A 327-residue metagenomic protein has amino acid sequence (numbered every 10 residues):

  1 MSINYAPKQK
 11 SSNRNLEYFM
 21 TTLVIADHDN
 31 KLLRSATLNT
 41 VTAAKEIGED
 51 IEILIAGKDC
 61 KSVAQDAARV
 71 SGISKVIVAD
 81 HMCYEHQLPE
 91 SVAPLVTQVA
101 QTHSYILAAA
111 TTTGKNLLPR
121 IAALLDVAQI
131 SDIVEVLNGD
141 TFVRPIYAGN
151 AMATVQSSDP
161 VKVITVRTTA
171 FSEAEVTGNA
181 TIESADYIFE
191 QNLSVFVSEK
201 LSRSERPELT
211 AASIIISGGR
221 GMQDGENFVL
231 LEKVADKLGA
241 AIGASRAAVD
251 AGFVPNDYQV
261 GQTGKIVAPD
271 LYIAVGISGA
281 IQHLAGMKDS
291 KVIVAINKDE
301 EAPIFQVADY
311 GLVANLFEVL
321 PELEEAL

Functional and structural regions predicted by a protein language model:
I3-L327: N-terminal glycine-rich FAD/FM-binding segment characteristic of electron-transfer flavoproteins
